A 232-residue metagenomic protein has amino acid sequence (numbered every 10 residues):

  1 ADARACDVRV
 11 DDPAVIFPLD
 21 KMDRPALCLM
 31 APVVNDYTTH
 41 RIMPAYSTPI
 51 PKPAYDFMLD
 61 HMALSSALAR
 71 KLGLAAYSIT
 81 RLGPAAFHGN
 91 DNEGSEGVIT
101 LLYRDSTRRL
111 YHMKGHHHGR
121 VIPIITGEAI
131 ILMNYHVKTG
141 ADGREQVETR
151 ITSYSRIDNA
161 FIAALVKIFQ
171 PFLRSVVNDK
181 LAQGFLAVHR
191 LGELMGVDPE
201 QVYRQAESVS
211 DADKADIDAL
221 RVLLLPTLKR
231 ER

Functional and structural regions predicted by a protein language model:
D2-G83: Hydrophobic ligand-binding cavity/cleft-lining segments
R4, R41, G89-D91, R232: Structured catalytic/translocation cores of nucleotide/phosphate-coupled proteins
R4-M22, H136-R232: Terminal "cap-and-tail" regions of soluble proteins that handle hydrophobic small molecules
T39-Y46, P51, T107-R109, E145-I151: Envelope-exposed proteins and targeting segments
M43-P51, F57-D60, P123, G143 (+2 more regions): Extracytoplasmic/periplasmic, Sec-exported soluble proteins
L64-S65, H116-R120, S155-N159: Solvent-exposed loop/turn segments at secondary-structure junctions within structured extracellular/periplasmic domains
S65-H88, S208-L224: Short solvent-exposed beta->alpha transition segments
I79-L132: Glycine-rich portal/gate segments that line the openings of hydrophobic small-molecule binding cavities
